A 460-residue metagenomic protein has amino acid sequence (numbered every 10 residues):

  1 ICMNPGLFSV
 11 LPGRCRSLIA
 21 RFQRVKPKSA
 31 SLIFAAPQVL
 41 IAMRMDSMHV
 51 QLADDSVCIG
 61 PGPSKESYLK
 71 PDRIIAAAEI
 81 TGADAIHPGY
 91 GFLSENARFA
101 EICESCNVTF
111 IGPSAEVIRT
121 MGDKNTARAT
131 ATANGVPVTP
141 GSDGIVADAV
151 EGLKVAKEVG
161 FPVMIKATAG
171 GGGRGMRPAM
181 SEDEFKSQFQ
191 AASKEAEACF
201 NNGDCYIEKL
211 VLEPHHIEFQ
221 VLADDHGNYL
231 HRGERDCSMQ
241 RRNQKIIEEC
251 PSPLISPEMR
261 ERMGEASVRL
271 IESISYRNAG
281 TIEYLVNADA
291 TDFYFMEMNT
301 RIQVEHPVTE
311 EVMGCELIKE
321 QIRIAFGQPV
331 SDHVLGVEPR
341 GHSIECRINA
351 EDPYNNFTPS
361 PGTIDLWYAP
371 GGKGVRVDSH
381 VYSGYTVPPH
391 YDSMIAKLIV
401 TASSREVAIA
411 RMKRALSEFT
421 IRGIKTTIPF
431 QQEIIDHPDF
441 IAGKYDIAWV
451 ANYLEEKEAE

Functional and structural regions predicted by a protein language model:
I1-I282, V286-H306: N-terminal beta-alpha lobe that positions the nucleotide/phosphoryl donor in ATP/NTP-coupled carboxylate activation
S267, P307-E460: Catalytic cores of soluble metabolic enzymes centered on carboxylation/carboxyl-transfer
